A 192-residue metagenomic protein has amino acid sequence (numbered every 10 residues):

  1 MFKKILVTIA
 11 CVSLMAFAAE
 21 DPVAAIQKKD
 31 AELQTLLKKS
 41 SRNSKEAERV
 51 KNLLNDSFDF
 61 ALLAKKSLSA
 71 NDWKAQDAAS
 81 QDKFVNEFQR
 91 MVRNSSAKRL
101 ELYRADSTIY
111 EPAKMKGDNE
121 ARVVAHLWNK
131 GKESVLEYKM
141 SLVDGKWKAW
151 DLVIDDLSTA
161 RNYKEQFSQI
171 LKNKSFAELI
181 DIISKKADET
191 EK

Functional and structural regions predicted by a protein language model:
K4-S13: Sec-dependent N-terminal signal peptides
E20-R99: Early exported N-terminus immediately downstream of N-terminal targeting peptides
S40, K114, V153-D156: Short loop or secondary-structure boundary microenvironments that flank and position key functional residues
K65-A70, E101-S107, Q169-L171: Juxtamembrane/interface motifs at transmembrane-helix termini
N94-S134, K186-K192: Surface-exposed, charged secondary-structure patches
E133-R161: Short beta-strand edge/turn micro-motifs at domain boundaries
D151-K192: Low-complexity, intrinsically disordered terminal/linker segments enriched in charged and Gly/Pro repeats
